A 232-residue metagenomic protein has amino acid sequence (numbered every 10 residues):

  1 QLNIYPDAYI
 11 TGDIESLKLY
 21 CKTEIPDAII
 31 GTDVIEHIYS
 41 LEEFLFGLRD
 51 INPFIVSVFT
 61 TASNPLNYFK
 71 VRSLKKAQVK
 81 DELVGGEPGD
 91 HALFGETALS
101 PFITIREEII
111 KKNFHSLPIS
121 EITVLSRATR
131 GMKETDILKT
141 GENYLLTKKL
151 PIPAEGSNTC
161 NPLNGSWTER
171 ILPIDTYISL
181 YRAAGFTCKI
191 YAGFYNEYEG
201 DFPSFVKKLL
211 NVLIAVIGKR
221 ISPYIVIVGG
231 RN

Functional and structural regions predicted by a protein language model:
Q1-R72, I227-R231: Conserved SAM-binding loop
Y39-Y224: S-adenosyl-L-methionine-dependent methyltransferase catalytic module, highlighting the catalytic core
